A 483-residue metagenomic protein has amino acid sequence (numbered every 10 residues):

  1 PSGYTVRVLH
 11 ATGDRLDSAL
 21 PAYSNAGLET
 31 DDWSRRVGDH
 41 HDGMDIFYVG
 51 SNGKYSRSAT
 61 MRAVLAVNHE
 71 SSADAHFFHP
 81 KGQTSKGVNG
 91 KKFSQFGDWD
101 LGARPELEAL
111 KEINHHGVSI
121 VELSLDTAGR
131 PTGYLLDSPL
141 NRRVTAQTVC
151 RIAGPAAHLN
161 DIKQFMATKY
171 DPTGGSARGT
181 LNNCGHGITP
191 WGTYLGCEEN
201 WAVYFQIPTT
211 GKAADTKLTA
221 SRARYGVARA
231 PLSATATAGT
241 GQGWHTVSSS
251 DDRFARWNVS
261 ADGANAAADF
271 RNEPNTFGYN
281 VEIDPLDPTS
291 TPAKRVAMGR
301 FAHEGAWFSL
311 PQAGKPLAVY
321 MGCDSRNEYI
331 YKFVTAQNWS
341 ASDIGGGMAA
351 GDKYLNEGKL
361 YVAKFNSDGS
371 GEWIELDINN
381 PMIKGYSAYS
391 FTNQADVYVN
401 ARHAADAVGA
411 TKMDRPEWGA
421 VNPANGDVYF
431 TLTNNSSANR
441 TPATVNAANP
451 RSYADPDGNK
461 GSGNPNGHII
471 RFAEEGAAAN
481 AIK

Functional and structural regions predicted by a protein language model:
P1-K483: Conserved small-residue
